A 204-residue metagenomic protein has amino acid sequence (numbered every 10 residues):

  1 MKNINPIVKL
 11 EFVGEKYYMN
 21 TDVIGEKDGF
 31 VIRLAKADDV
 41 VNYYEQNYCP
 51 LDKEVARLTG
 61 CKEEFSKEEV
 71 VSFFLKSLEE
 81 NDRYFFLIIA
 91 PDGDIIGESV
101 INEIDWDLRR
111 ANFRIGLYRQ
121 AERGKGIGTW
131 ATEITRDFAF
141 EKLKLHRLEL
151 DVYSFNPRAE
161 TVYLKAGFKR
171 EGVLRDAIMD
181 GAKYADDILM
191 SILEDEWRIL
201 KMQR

Functional and structural regions predicted by a protein language model:
K2-K67, V71, E196-R204: A short, well-structured alpha-helix characteristic of acyl/acetyltransferase catalytic modules
E63-A121, L193-E194: Acetyl-CoA-dependent GNAT
D94-G97, R158, Y184: Glycine-rich acetyl-CoA-binding "A-motif" of GNAT/NAT acetyltransferases
Y118, G124-F138, E160-K165: Conserved acetyl-CoA-binding loop-helix of GNAT-fold acetyltransferases
G128, T132, F155-A159, D176-G181: Short glycine/proline-centered loop/turn elements that form peptide/ligand docking sites
E141-D151: Conserved GNAT acetyl-CoA-binding A-motif
E149-V152, K169-D187: Conserved catalytic-core motifs of GNAT/GCN5-like acyltransferases
Y163, F168, M190: Conserved active-site tyrosine of GNAT-family acetyltransferases
